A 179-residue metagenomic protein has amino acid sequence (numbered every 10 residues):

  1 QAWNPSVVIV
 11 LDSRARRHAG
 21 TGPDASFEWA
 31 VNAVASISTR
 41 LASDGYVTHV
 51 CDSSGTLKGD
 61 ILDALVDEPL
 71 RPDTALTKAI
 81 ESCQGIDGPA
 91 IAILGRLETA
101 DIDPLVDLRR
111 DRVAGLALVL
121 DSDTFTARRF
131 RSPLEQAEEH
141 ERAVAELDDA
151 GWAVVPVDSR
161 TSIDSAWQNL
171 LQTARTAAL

Functional and structural regions predicted by a protein language model:
Q1-L179: Exposed, interaction-prone extracellular/peripheral surfaces
